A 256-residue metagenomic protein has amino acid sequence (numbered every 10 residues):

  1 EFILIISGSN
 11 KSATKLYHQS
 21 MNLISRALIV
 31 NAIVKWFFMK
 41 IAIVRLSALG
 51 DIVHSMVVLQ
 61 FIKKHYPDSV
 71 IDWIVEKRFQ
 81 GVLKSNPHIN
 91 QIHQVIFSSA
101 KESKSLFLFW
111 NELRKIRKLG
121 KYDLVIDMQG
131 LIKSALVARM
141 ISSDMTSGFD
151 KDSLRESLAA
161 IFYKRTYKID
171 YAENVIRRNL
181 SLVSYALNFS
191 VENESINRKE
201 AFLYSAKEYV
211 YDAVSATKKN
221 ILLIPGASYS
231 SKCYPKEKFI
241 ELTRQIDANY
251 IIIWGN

Functional and structural regions predicted by a protein language model:
L4-N256: Catalytic machinery of carbohydrate-active enzymes, primarily nucleotide-sugar-dependent glycosyltransferases
